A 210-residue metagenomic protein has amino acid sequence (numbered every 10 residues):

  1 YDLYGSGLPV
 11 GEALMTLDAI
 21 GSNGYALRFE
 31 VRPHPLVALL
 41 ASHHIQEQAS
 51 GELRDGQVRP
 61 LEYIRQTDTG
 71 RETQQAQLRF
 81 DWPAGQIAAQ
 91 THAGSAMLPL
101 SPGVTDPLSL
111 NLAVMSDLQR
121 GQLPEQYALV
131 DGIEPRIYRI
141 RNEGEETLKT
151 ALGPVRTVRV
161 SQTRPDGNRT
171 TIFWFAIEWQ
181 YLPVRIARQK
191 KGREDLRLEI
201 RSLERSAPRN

Functional and structural regions predicted by a protein language model:
Y1-W82, T91, S116-N210: Acidic, serine/threonine-rich low-complexity disordered tracts
I87, T91-P107: Acidic/charged, solvent-exposed loop-and-adjacent secondary-structure segments enriched in E/D, K/R, S/T, and G/P
V104-N111, Y127-A128: Anionic-ligand-binding alpha/beta catalytic cores of soluble enzymes and soluble regulatory domains that recognize
